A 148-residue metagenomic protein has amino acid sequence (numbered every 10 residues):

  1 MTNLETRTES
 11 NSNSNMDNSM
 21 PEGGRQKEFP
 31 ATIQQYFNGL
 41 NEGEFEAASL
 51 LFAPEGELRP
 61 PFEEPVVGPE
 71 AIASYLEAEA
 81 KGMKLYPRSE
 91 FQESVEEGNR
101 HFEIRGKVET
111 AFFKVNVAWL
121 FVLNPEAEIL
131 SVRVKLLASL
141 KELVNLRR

Functional and structural regions predicted by a protein language model:
T2-M20, A73-R148: A beta-strand edge to alpha-helix "cap/lid" segment located at domain peripheries
S14-M16, R25-Q26, L40, P54 (+1 more regions): A short alpha-helix capping/helix-coil boundary motif
D17-S19, F29, L58: A short, mixed-charge helix-start or loop-turn motif at secondary-structure junctions
S19, N38, F62: Short, flexible active-site loop motifs that bind/organize anionic cofactors or intermediates
E22-L51: Short acidic-aromatic low-complexity motifs
N41, V66, I104: Short glycine/serine/threonine-biased micro-segments
E46-S49, P54-S94: A solvent-exposed, acidic/Ser-Thr-rich amphipathic alpha-helical stretch
